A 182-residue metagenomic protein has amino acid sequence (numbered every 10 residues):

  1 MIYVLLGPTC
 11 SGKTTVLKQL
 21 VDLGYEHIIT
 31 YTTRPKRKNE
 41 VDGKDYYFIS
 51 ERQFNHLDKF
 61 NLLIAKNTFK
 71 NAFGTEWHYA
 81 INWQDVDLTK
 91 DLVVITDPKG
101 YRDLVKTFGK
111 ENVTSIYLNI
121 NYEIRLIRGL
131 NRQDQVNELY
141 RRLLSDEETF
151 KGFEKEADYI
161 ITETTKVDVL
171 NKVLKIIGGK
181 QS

Functional and structural regions predicted by a protein language model:
L5: Hydrophobic anchor at the beta1->P-loop junction of P-loop NTPases
P8: P-loop (Walker A) phosphate-binding loop of NTP-binding proteins
K13: Conserved lysine of the Walker
V16-L17: Post-Walker A alpha-helix
Y25-R37: Short beta-strand-centered segment that lines the nucleotide-binding/catalytic pocket of NTP-utilizing
R34-L92, T96-K99: ATP-dependent small-molecule kinase phosphotransfer cores that center on conserved nucleotide phosphate-binding segments
V93-D97, G109-N131: Conserved phosphate-donor/acceptor-positioning beta-strand/loop module used by diverse small-molecule
Q133-I177: Small-molecule kinase domains that catalyze NTP-dependent phosphoryl transfer to phosphate-bearing small molecules
